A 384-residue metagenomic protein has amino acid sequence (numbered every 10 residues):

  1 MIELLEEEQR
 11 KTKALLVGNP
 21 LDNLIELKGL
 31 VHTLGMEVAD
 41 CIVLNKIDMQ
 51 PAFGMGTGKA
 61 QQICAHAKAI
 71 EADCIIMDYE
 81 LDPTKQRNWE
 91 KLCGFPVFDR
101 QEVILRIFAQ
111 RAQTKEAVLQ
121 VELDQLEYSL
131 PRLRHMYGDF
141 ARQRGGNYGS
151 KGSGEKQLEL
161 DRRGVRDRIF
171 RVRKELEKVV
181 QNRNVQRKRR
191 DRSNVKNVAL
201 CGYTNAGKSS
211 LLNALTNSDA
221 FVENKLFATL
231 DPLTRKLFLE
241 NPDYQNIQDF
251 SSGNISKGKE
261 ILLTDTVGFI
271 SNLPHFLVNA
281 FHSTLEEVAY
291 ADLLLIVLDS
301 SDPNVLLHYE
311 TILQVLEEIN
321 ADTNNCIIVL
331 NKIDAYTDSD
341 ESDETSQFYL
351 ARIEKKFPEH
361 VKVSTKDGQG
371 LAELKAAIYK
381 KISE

Functional and structural regions predicted by a protein language model:
M1-R106: N-terminal accessory targeting/assembly segments
K11, R142-H275, L285: Conserved G1/Walker A P-loop phosphate-binding module
L16-N19, C41-L44, I76-D78, L295-D299 (+2 more regions): Conserved beta-strand segments of the P-loop GTPase G domain that flank and frequently precede/overlap
L21-D22, K46-D48, E80-P83, E102-L105 (+4 more regions): Conserved nucleotide-binding/hydrolysis micro-motifs of P-loop NTPases
N23-H32, C64-A69, L81-G94, Y244 (+2 more regions): Conserved C-terminal guanine-recognition region of P-loop GTPase G domains, centered on the G4
M49-F53, R111, K115, D219-F221 (+2 more regions): Flexible beta-alpha connector loops of hexameric P-loop NTPases
F95-G146, N324-N325, D334-E384: Canonical P-loop GTPase G-domain recognition
